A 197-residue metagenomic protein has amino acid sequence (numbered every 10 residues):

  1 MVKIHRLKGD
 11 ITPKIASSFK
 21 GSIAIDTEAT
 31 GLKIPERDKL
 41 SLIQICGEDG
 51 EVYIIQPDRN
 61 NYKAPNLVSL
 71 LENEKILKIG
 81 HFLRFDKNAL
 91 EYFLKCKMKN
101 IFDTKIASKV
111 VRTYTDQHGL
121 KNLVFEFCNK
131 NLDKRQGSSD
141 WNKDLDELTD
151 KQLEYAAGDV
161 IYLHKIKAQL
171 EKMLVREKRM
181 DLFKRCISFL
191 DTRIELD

Functional and structural regions predicted by a protein language model:
M1-N122: Conserved RNase H-like, two-metal-ion catalytic cores of nucleic-acid enzymes
K3-I4, N131-D133: Short secondary-structure junctions
E51, R193-D197: A short, hydrophobic secondary-structure junction motif
E74, V110-V111, F127, I166 (+2 more regions): Generic structural signal for hydrophobic core residues of well-folded globular domains
R84-F93, G137-L145, D197: Short flexible/disordered coil segments
N88-E91, K121-F125, I161-A168: A broadly conserved amphipathic alpha-helix scaffold signal in soluble, globular proteins
H118-L132: A polyampholytic, Gly/Pro-enriched intrinsically disordered region
L132-I194: Acidic, Mg2+-coordinating catalytic module of metal-dependent nucleases/exonucleases that use a two-metal-ion mechanism
